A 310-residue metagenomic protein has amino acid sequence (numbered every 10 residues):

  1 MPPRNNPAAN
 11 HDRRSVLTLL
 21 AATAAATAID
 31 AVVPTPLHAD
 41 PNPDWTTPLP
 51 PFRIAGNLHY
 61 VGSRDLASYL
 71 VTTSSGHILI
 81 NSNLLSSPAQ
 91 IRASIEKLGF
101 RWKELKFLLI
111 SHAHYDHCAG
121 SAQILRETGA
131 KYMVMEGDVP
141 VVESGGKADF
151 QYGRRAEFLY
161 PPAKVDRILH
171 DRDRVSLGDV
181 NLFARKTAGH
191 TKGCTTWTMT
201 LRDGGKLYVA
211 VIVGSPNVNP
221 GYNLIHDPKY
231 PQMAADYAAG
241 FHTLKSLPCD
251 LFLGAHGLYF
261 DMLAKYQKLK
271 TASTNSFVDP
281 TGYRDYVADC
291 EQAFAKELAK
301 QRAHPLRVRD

Functional and structural regions predicted by a protein language model:
P2-T27: N-terminal secretory signal peptides and thylakoid transit peptides that target proteins across membranes
H38-D40, P48, R53-A55, E104 (+4 more regions): Metallo-beta-lactamase
D44-L98, W102-E104, T196-V218: Conserved beta-strand hairpin/beta-sheet module of binuclear metal-dependent hydrolase folds, prominently
N57, V71, N81, H112 (+4 more regions): Divalent metal-coordination and catalytic microenvironments
I80-S82, K106-A113, M133-M135, T187-A188 (+2 more regions): Active-site neighborhood of phospho(di)ester-bond hydrolases with catalytic His/Asp-centered motifs
S86-A89, E96-R174, T271-A272, V278 (+1 more regions): Active-site HxH/HxHxD metal-binding segment of metal-dependent hydrolases
S87, A113-A119, V139-V142, K192-T195 (+3 more regions): Active-site environment of divalent metal-dependent phosphoester hydrolases
M199, G204-K206, V218, K229-R309: Divalent-metal (often Zn2+) His-rich catalytic cores of metallo-beta-lactamase-fold enzymes
